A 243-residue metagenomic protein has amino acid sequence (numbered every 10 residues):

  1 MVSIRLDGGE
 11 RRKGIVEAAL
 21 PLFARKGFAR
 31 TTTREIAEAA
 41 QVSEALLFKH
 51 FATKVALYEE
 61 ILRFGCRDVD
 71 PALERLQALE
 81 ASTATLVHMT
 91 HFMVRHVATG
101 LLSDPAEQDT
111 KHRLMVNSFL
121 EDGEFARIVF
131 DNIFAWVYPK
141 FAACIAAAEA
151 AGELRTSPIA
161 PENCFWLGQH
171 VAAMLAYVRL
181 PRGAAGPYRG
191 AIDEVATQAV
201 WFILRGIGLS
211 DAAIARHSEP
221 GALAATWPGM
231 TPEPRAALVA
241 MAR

Functional and structural regions predicted by a protein language model:
V2, F92-S103, A135-A151, R155 (+1 more regions): C-terminal peripheral helix-coil segments that are non-catalytic and often amphipathic
G14, L22-A56, E60-F64: Helix-turn-helix
F28-A29, E124, L154: Conserved hydrophobic residue
F51, V116-G123: Short helix-capping/turn signature of helix-turn-helix
K54, I61, G65, V69 (+5 more regions): Hydrophobic/aromatic residues within well-ordered alpha-helical segments
E60, E74-K111, P161-F165, A196: Hydrophobic alpha-helical connector segments
L76, F119, R179-G183: Secondary-structure edge/capping motif, primarily at the C-terminal ends of alpha-helices and the immediately following
